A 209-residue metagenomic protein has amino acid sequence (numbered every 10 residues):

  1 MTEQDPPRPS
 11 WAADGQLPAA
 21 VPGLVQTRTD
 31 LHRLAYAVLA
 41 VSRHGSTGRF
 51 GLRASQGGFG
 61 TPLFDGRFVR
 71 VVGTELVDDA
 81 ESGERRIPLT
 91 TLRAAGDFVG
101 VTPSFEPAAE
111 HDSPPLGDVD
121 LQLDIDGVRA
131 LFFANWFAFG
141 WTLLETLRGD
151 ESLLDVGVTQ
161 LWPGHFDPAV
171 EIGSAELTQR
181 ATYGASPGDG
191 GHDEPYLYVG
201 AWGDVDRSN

Functional and structural regions predicted by a protein language model:
M1-G73: N-terminal ordered "arm"
P6-P9, P18, P22, P62 (+6 more regions): Proline-rich intrinsically disordered, low-complexity coils
A13-G23, D78-G83, P114-R129: Charged, low-complexity surface segments at secondary-structure and domain boundaries
V41-S113: Long, hydrophobic/aromatic-enriched structural stretches that serve as scaffold segments
S46-G73, D155-A201: Amphipathic, interaction-prone secondary-structure segments
A95-L161: Surface-exposed beta-loop interaction hotspot
D206-N209: Long, compositionally biased interface segments
